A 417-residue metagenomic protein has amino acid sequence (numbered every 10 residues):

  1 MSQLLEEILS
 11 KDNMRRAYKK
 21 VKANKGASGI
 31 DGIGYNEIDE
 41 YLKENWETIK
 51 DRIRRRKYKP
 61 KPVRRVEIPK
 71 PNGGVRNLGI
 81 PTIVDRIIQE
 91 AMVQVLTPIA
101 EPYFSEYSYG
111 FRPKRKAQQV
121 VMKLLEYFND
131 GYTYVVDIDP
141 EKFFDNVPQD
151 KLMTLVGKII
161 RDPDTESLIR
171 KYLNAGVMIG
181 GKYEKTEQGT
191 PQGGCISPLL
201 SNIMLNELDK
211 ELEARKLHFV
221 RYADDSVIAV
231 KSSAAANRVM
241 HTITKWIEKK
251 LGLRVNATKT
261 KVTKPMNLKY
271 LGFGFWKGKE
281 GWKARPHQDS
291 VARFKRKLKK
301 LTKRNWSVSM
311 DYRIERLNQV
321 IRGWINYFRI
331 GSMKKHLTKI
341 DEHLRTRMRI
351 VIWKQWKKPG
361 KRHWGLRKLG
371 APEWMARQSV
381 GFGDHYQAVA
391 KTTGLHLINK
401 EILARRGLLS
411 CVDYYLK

Functional and structural regions predicted by a protein language model:
M1-Y41: Non-catalytic, polymerase-adjacent accessory regions of viral genome-replication enzymes
L42, W46, D341-M348: Short amphipathic alpha-helical coiled-coil/interface segments
N45-E47, R52-E67, P71, Y103-N267: Conserved polymerase palm-domain catalytic core
Q89-Y107: Electropositive, glycine- and tryptophan-enriched low-complexity nucleic-acid-binding patches
N174, K250-R316, V320-R322: A conserved non-catalytic segment of reverse transcriptases and RNA-directed RNA polymerases corresponding to the late
K185-Q188, K283, K299-R313, W324-L337 (+1 more regions): Short, solvent-exposed helix-loop connector elements
K259-L268, R316-V320, L337-R345, G360-L369: A glycine-rich phosphate-binding loop feature that marks nucleotide/adenosyl-phosphate handling sites
R347, W356-K417: Extended C-terminal regions of large enzymes
